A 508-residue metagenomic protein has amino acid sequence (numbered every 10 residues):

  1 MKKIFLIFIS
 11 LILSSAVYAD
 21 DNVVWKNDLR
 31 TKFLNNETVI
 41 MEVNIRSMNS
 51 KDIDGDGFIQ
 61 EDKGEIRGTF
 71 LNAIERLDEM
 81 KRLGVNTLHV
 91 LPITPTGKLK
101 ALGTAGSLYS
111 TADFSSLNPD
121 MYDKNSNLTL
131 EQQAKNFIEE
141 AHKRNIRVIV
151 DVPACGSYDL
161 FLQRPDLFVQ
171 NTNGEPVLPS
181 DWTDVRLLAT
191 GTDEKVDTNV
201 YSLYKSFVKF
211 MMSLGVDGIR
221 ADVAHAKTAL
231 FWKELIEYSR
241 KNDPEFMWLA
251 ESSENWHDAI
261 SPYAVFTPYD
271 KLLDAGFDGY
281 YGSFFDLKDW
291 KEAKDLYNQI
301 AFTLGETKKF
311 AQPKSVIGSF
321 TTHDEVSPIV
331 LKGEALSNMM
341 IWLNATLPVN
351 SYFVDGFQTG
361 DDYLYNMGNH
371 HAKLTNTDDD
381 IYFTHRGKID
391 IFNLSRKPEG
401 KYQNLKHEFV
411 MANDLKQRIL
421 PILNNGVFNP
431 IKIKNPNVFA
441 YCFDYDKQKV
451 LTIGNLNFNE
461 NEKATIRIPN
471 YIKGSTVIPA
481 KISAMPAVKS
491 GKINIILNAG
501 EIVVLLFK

Functional and structural regions predicted by a protein language model:
S10-Y18: Hydrophobic h-region of N-terminal signal peptides that target proteins for export in Gram-negative bacteria
D21-V24, I138, I146, S206-K209 (+7 more regions): Active-site-proximal helices and loops of the catalytic beta/alpha 8
N22-V39, N44-N86, P92-L214, E234-N242 (+1 more regions): Substrate-binding/active-site clefts of carbohydrate-active enzymes
V39-M41, L88-V90, V148-V150, I219 (+3 more regions): Hydrophobic faces of well-ordered beta-strands that scaffold small-molecule active sites in alpha/beta enzyme cores
V43, M80, V90, F114 (+8 more regions): Conserved, mostly hydrophobic/aromatic
N344-D362: Substrate-binding cleft of secreted/luminal carbohydrate-active enzymes
P430-Y471: Carbohydrate-binding surface patches
V488-K508: C-terminal beta-strand-rich structural cap/linker in extracellular carbohydrate-active enzymes
